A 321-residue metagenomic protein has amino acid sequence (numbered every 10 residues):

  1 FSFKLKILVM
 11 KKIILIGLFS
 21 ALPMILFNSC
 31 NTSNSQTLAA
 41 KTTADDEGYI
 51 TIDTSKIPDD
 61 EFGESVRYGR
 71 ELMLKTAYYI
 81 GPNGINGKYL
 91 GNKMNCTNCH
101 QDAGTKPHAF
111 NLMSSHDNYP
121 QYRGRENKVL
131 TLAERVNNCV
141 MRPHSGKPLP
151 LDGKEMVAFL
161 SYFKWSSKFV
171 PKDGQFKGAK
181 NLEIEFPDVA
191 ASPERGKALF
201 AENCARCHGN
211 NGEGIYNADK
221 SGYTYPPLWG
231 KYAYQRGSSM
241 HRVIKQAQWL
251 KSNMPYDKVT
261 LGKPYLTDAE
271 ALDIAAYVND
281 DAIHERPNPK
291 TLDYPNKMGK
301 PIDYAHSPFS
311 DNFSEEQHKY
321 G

Functional and structural regions predicted by a protein language model:
F1-V9: Short, Lys/Arg-enriched N-terminal segments with co-localized hydrophobic residues within the first ~10-30 amino acids
M10-Y79, Q121-P193, F309-S310, S314 (+1 more regions): Post-cleavage N-terminal segment of exported redox proteins
E61-A103, D188-Y225: Sequence/structural segment immediately N-terminal to covalent heme-attachment motifs in c-type and related
G63-Y68, L72-A77, N98, T105-L149 (+2 more regions): Extracytoplasmic electron-transfer domains, predominantly the class I c-type cytochrome c fold
Y79-G81, N98, A103-A109, S166-P171 (+4 more regions): Secretory-pathway/luminal and periplasmic proteins that interact with or process carbohydrate-rich
Y79-K88, K147-D152, K172-F176, K258-Y265 (+1 more regions): Surface-exposed patches in mature extracellular/periplasmic domains of secreted proteins
N83-G84, P107-M113, P171-Q175, Y216-K220 (+2 more regions): Short, solvent-exposed loop/turn and secondary-structure capping segments
A282-G321: A cross-kingdom marker for long, charged
